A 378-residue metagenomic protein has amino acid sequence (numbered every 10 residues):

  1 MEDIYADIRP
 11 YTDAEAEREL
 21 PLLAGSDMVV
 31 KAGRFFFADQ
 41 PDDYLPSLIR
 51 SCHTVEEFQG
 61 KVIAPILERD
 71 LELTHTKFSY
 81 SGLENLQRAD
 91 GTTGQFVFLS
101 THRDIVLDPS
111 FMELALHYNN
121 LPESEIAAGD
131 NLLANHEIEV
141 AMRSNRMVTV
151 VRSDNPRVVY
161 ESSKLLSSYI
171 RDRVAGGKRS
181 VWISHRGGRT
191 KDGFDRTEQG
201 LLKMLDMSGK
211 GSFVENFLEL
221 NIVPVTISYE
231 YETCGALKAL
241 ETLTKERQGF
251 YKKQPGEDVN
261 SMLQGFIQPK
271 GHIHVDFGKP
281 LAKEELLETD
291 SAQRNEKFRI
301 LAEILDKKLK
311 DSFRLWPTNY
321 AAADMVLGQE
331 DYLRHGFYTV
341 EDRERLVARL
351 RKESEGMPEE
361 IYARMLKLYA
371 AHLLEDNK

Functional and structural regions predicted by a protein language model:
M1-F96, H102-Y118, D130-H136, K164-V181 (+1 more regions): Membrane-interfacial terminal anchoring regions of lipid-handling membrane enzymes
F96-V97, S124-E125: Short active-site oxyanion
N119-E123: N-terminal active-site beta-alpha-beta segment that forms phosphate/nucleotide-binding and substrate-recognition loops
E125-S153, Y160: Conserved nucleotide-cofactor-binding alpha/beta core module
S144, V148-R157, E219-V225, G235: Loop-rich catalytic cores of soluble enzymes, especially ATP-dependent carboxylate-amine ligases and other
S153-Y160, R189-D195: Flexible, glycine/proline-enriched loop segments at strand-loop-helix junctions that form or flank small-ligand binding
S184: Acidic beta-strand-to-loop metal/phosphate-binding motif
